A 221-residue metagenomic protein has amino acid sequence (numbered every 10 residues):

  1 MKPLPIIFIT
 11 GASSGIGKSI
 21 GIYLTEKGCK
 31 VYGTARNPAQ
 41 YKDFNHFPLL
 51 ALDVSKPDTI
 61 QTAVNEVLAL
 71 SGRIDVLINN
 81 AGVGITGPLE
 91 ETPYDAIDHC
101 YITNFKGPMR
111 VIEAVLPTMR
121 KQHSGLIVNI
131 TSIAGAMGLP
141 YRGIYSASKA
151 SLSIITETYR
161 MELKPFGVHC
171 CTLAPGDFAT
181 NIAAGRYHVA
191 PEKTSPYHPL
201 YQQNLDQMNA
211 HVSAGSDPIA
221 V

Functional and structural regions predicted by a protein language model:
S13-S14: Conserved glycine-rich cofactor-binding loop
L52-T62, Y94: The beta1-alpha1 cofactor-binding region of Rossmann-like NAD(H)/NADP(H)-dependent oxidoreductases
P88-L89, P93-D98: Substrate-binding pocket helix/loop in short-chain dehydrogenase/reductase
I112, S148-S151: Active-site helix of classical SDR
I112-E113, E157: A short, exposed helix-loop element centered on a Lys and neighboring polar residues
S132: Residue(s) in the substrate-gating loop at a strand-loop-helix junction that position the organic substrate next
P165-V221: SDR active-site lid
